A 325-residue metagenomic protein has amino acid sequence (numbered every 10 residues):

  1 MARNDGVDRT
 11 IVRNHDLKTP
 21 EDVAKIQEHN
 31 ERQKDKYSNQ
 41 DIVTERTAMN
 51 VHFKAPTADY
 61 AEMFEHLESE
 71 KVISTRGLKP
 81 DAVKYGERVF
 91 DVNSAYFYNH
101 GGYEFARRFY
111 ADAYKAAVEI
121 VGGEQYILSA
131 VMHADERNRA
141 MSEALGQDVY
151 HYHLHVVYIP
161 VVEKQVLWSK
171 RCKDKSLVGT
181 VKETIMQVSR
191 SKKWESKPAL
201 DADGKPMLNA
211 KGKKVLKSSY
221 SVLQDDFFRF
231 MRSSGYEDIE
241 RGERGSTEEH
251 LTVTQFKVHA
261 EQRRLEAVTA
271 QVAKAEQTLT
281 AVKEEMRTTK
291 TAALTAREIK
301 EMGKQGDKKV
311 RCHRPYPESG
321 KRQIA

Functional and structural regions predicted by a protein language model:
M1-A260, R264-A325: N-terminal nicking endonuclease/strand-transfer module with a His-rich metal-binding environment and a catalytic Tyr
